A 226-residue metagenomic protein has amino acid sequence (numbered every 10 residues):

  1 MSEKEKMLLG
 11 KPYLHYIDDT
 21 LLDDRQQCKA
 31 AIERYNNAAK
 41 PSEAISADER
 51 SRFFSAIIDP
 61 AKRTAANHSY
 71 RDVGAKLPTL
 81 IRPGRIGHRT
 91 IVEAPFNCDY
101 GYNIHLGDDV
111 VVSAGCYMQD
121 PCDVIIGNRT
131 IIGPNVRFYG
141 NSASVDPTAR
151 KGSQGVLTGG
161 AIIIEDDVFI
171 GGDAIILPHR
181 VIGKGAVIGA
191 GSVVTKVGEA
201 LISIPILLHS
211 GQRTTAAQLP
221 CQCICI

Functional and structural regions predicted by a protein language model:
M1-P83, T214-A217: Terminal amphipathic alpha-helical/low-complexity segments used for targeting or macromolecular assembly
K6, D167, G185: Short glycine- and Lys/Arg-enriched binding-loop motifs that mark or flank ligand-binding interfaces
K11, P134, G172, A190-S192: Gly/Ser/Thr-rich helix-start
Y35, I175, V193-T195: Generic hydrophobic alpha-helical segments
Y70-A75, I81, R85, I91-I182 (+3 more regions): Flexible, glycine/small-residue-enriched loop-and-beta-strand segment within the central core of proteins
F169, V187, V193, S203-P205: Short-chain dehydrogenase/reductase
